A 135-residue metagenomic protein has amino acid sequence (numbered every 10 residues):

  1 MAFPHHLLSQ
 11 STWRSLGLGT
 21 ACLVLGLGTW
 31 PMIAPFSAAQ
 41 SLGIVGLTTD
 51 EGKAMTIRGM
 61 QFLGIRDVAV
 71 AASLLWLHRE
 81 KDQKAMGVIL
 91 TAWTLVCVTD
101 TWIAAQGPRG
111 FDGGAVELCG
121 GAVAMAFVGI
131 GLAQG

Functional and structural regions predicted by a protein language model:
M1-V24: Cytosolic juxtamembrane helix and N-cap/initiation of the first transmembrane helix
L23-E51: Hydrophobic transmembrane helix segments
G26, A54-W76, A92-L95: Core segments of alpha-helical transmembrane spans in multipass integral membrane proteins
Q61, G110-A124: Individual transmembrane alpha-helices with interfacial aromatic-anchor signatures
A72-V88: Juxtamembrane helix-break-helix junctions at the cytosolic face of small multi-pass alpha-helical membrane proteins
E80, T99-A115: Membrane-helix boundary connector in multi-pass membrane proteins
V88-T101: Hydrophobic alpha-helical membrane segments
V123-G135: Membrane-water interface at the C-terminal end of transmembrane alpha helices
